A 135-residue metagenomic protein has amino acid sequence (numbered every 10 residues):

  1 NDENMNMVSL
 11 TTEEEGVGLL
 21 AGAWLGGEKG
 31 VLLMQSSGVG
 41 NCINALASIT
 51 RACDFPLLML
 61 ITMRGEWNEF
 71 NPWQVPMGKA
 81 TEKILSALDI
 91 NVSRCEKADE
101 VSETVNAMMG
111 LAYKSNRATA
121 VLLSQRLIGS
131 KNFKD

Functional and structural regions predicted by a protein language model:
N1-D135: Thiamine diphosphate
